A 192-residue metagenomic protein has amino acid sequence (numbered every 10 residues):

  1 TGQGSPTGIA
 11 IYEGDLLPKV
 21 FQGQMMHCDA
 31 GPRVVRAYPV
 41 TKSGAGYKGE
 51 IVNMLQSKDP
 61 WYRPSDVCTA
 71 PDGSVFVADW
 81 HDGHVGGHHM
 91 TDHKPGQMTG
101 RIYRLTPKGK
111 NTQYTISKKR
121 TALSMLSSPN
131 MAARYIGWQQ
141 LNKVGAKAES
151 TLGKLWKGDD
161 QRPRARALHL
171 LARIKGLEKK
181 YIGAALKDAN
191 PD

Functional and structural regions predicted by a protein language model:
T1-A122, K143: Beta-propeller domains with acidic blade repeats across secreted/periplasmic ectodomains and cytosolic WD/CNH propellers
T7-A10, R36, G153, A172 (+1 more regions): Amphipathic, well-packed alpha-helical segments that form the structural scaffold of globular domains
H27-G31, D160, N190: Short, solvent-exposed turn/loop segments enriched in Gly/Ser/Thr/Pro and often Arg
R33, K147, D192: Short alpha-helical
N53-D59, H89-H93, S124-P129, G158 (+2 more regions): Short, contiguous acidic/charged loop-to-helix segments that flank catalytic cores in large enzymes
R101, T151, L170: C-type cytochrome heme c attachment motif
I116-S124, G145-K157, K175-K187: Amphipathic alpha-helical scaffolding segments comprising HEAT/armadillo-like alpha-solenoid repeats
M131-V144, R162-G176, K180-K187, D192: Structural detector for internal amphipathic alpha-helices that build alpha-solenoid repeat scaffolds
